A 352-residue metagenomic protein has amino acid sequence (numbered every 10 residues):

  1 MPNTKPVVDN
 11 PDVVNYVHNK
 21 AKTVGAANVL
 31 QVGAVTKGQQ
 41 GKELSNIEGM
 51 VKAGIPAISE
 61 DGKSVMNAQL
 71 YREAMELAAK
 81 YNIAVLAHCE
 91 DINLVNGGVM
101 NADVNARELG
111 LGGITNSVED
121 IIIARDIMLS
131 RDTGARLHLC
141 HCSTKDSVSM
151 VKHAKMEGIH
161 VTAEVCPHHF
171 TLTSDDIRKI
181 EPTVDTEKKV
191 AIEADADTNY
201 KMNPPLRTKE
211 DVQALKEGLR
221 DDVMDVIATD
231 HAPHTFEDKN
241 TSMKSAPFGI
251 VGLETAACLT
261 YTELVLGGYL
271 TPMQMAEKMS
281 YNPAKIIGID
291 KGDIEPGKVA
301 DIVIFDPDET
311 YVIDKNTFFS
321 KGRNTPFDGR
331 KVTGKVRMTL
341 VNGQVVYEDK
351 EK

Functional and structural regions predicted by a protein language model:
M1-V24: Metal-associated gating/positioning segment near the N- to mid-region
D12-V17, L44-S45, Y71-E73, S245: Charged helix-capping and loop-helix junction motifs
K20-A34: A glycine-rich helix N-cap at a beta->alpha junction
A27, A78-I83, H160-T162, N240-E254: Short acidic, glycine/proline-enriched helix-loop-strand junctions
A34-Q40: Active-site beta->alpha loop and helix N-cap motifs at the rims of alpha/beta catalytic domains
K42-I227: Histidine/acidic residue-rich metal-binding segments in metalloenzymes
E108-R136, A196-Y200, E217-I227, A232-P307: His/Asp/Glu-enriched, well-ordered alpha-helical/loop segment that forms or immediately abuts the divalent-metal
S242-S245, L266, V299-K352: C-terminal cap of metal-dependent C-N hydrolases
